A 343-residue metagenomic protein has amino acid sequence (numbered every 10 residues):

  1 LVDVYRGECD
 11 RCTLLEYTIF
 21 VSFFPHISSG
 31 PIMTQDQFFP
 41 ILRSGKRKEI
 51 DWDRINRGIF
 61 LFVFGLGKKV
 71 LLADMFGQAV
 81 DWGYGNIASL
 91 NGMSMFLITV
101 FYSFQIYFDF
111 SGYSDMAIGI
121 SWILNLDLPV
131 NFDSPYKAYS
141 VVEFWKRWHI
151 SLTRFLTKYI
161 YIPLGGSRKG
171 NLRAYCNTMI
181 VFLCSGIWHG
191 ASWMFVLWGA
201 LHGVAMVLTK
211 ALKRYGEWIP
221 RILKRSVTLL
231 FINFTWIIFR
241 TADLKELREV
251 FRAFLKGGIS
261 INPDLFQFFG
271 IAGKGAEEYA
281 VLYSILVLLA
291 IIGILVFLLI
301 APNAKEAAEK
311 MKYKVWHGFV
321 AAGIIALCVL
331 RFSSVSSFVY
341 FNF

Functional and structural regions predicted by a protein language model:
L1-I291, F297, E309-N342: Membrane-embedded transmembrane alpha-helical bundles that form the catalytic cores of multi-pass lipid-modifying
K305-E306: Short amphipathic alpha-helical interface patches used for protein-protein assembly/oligomerization
